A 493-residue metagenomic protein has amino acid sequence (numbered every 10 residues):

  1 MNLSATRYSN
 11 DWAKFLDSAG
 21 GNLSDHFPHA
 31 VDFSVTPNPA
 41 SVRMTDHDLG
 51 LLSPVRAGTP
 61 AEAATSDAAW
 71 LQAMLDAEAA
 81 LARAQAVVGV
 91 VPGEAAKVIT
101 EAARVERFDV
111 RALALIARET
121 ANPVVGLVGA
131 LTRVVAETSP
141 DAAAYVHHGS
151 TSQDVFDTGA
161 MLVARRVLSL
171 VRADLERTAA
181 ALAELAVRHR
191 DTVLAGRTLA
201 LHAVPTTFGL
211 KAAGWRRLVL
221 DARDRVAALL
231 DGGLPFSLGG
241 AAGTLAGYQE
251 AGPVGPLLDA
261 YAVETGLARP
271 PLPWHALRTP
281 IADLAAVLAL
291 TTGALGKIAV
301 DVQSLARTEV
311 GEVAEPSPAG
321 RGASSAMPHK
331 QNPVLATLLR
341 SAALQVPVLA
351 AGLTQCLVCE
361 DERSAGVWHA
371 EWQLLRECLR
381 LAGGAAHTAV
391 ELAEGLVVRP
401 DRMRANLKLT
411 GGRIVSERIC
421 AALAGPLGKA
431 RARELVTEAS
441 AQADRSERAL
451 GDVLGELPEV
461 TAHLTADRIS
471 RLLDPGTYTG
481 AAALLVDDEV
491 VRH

Functional and structural regions predicted by a protein language model:
M1-S41: Metal-dependent phosphoester-hydrolase catalytic domains
V42-A246, G252-L258, R321-A323, V334-L338 (+2 more regions): A helix-coil-helix interface module used to build multimeric assemblies and to scaffold catalytic/cofactor sites
A68, R165-R172, E176, A183 (+9 more regions): Short amphipathic alpha-helical segments with heptad-repeat character
V187-G209, E312-K330, D361-A370, E394-T410 (+1 more regions): Glycine-rich cofactor-pocket loops
A222, W274-V367: Glycine-rich anion/phosphate-binding loop at the beta-strand->alpha-helix junction
P256-H275: A short, charged helix-loop
L338, Q345-K429: Long, amphipathic alpha-helical stalk/connector segments used for oligomerization, subunit docking, or mechanical
G395-H463, T479, L484-V491: C-terminal alpha-helical interaction appendages
